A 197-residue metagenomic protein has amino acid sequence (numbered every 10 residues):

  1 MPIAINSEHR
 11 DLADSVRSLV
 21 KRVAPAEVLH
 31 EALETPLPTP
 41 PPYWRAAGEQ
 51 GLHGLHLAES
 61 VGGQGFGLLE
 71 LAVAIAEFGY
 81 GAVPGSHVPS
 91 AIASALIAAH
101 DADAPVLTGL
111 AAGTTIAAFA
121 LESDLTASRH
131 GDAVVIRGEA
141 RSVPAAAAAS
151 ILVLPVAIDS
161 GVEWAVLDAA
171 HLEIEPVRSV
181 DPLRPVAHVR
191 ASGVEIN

Functional and structural regions predicted by a protein language model:
M1-E8: Intrinsic disorder at enzyme termini
E27-E49: Short secondary-structure junction/hinge motifs that connect adjacent elements
L33-L37, G62-G65, V180-D181: Short, small-residue-enriched loops and turns at beta-alpha junctions that line or gate enzyme active sites
E49-A104, A148: Internal helix-loop-helix
A104-N197: FAD-binding core of flavoproteins
